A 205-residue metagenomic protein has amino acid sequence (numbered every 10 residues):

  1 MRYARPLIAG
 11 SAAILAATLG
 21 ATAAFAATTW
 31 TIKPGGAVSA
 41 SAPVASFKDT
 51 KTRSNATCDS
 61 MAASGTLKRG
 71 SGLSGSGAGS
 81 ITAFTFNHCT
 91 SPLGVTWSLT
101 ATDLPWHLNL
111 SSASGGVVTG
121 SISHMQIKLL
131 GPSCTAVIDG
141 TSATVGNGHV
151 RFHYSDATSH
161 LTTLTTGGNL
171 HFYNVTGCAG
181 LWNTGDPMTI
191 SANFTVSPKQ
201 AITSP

Functional and structural regions predicted by a protein language model:
M1-A26: Secretory targeting and sorting signals
S11, A17-G20, L130, G140-T141 (+2 more regions): Compositionally biased, intrinsically disordered low-complexity segments
A17, A21, L110-S112, T163-T166 (+1 more regions): Generic detector of low-complexity/intrinsically disordered segments and short hydrophobic N-terminal stretches
F25-T85, N169-P205: N-terminal segment immediately downstream of the Sec signal-peptide cleavage site in secreted/extracellular proteins
S39-A42, G115-M125, S159-G167: Generic recognition of long tandem-repeat/solenoid scaffolds
S60-D156: Predominantly extracellular/secreted and cell-surface proteins with exposed, flexible low-complexity segments
S142-C178: Extracytosolic low-complexity repeat regions of secreted or lipid-anchored proteins
